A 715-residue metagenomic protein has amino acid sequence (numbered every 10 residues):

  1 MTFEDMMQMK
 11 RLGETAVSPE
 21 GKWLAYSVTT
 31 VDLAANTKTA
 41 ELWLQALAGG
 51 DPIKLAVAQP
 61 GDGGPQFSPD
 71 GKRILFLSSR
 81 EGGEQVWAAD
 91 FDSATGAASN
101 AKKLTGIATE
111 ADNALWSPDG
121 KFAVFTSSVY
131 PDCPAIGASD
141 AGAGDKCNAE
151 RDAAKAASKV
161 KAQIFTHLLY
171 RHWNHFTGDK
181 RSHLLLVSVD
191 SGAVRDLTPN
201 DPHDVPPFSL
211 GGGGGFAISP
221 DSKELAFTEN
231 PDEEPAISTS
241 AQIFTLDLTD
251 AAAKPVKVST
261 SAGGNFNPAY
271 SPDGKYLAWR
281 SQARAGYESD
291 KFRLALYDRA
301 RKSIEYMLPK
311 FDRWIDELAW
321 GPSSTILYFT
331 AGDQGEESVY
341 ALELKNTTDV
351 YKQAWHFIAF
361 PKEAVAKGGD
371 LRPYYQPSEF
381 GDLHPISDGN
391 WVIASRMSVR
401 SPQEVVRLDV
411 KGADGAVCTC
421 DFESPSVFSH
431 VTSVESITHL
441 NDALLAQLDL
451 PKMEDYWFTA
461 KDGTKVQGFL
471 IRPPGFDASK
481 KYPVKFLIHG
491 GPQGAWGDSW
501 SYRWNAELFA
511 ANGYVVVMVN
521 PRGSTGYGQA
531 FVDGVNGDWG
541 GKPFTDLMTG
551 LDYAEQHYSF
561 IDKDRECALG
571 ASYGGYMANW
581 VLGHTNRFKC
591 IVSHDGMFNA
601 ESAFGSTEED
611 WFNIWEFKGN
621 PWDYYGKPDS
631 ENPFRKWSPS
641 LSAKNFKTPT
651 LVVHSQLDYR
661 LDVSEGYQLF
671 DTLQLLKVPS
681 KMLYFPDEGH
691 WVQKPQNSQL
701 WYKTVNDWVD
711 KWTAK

Functional and structural regions predicted by a protein language model:
E14-A16, V124-T126, A157-T166, Y170-N200 (+8 more regions): Non-catalytic accessory segments flanking enzyme active sites
P19-E20, P69-D70, P118-D119, P220-D221 (+3 more regions): Residue-level detector of Asp-centered blade-edge/turn motifs that repeat once per structural unit in beta-propeller
G21-L24, G71-L75, A123, L225 (+3 more regions): Hydrophobic beta-strand positions that form the internal "hydrophobic ladder" of WD40/Gbeta-like beta-propeller blades
V28-E41, A56-D62, L77-W87, G106-D112 (+10 more regions): A flexible loop/linker signature enriched in serine peptidases of the S9 family
A46-G50, D90-T95, V189-G192, D247-A251 (+3 more regions): Short loop/turn segments that connect beta-strands within beta-propeller blades
R472, K480-G490: Short beta-strand element of the alpha/beta-hydrolase
K481, P492-A506, P521, S664-E665: The serine-hydrolase catalytic nucleophile loop
L487, N505, A510-A511, M518-K715: Active-site-proximal cap/loop segments of hydrolase catalytic domains
